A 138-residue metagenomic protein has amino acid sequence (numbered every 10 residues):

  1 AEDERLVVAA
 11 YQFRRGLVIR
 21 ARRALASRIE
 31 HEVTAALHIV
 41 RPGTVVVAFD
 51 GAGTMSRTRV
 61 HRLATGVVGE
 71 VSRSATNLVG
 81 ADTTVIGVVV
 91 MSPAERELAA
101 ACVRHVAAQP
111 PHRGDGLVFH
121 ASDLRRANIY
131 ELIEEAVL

Functional and structural regions predicted by a protein language model:
A1-V90: Rossmann-like short-chain dehydrogenase/reductase
V89-L138: C-terminal helical subdomain
